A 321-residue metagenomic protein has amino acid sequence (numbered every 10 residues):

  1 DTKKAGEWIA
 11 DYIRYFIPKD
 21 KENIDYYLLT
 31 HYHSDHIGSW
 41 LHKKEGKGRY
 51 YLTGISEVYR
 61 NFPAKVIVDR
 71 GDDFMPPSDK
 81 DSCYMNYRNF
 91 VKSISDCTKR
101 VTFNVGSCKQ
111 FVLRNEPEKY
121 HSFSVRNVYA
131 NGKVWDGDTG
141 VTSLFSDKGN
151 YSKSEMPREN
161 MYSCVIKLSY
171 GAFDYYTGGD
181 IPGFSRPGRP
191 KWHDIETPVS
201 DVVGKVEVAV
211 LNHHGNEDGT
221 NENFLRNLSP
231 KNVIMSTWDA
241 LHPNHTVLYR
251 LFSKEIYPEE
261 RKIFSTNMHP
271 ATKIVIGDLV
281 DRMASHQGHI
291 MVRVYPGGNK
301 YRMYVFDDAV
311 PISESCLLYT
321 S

Functional and structural regions predicted by a protein language model:
D1, F62, M156-P157, L225-N232: Glycine/serine-rich loop-strand microenvironments at binding/catalytic pocket rims
D1, Y32, D72, N131 (+4 more regions): Active-site metal-binding loops of divalent metal-dependent hydrolases
T2, G6, K47-Y51, M156-E159 (+1 more regions): A conditional alpha-helix N-cap/helix-loop micro-motif detector
K4, W8-Y12, Y50-F62, G219-N223 (+2 more regions): Extracytoplasmic/secreted proteins, especially bacterial periplasmic and envelope-associated proteins
E7-D20, W192-V202, F224-L225: Short, basic/hydrophobic alpha-helical segments
Y12, K19-K21, Y26, I37-R189 (+1 more regions): Flexible, acidic/histidine-containing loops and adjacent segments that form or flank the divalent-metal
I24-D35, A209-H213: Metallo-beta-lactamase
E196-I290: Long, structured stretches of catalytic cores involved in phosphate-ester chemistry, encompassing
